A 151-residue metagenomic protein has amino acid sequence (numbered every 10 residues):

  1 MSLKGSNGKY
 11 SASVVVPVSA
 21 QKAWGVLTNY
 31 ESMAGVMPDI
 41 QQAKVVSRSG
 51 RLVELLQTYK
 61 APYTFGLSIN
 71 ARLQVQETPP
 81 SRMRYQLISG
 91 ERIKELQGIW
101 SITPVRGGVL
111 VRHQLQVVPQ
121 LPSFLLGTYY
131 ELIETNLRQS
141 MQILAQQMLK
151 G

Functional and structural regions predicted by a protein language model:
M1-R48, Q139: Hydrophobic ligand-binding cavity/cleft-lining segments
N7-K9, G50-L52, P80-R82, R106-L110: A generic structural signal for beta-strand entry/edge sites
K9-S11, L67-R72, K94-I99: Short, surface-exposed coil-to-beta transition loops
A12-V14, Q57, Y85, H113-L115: Preference for bulky hydrophobic residues occupying beta-strand positions in well-ordered beta-sheet regions
V16-A20, Y59-Y63, E77-P79, S89-E91 (+2 more regions): Beta-strand elements of well-folded, non-transmembrane domains
K22-V26, M33, V75, V111-H113 (+1 more regions): Hydrophobic pocket/interface hotspot
K44-E91, Q142-G151: Glycine-rich portal/gate segments that line the openings of hydrophobic small-molecule binding cavities
L87-T135, Q139: Beta-strand/loop substructures that line and gate deep hydrophobic ligand-binding cavities in soluble
